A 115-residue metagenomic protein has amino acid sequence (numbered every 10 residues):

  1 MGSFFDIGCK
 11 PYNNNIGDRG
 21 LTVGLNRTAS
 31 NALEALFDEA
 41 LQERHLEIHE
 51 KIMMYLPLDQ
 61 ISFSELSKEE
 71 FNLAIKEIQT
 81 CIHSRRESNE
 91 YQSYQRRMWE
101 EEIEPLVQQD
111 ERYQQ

Functional and structural regions predicted by a protein language model:
M1-Q115: Acidic (Asp/Glu-rich) sequence patches and key acidic residues that form negatively charged surfaces used
